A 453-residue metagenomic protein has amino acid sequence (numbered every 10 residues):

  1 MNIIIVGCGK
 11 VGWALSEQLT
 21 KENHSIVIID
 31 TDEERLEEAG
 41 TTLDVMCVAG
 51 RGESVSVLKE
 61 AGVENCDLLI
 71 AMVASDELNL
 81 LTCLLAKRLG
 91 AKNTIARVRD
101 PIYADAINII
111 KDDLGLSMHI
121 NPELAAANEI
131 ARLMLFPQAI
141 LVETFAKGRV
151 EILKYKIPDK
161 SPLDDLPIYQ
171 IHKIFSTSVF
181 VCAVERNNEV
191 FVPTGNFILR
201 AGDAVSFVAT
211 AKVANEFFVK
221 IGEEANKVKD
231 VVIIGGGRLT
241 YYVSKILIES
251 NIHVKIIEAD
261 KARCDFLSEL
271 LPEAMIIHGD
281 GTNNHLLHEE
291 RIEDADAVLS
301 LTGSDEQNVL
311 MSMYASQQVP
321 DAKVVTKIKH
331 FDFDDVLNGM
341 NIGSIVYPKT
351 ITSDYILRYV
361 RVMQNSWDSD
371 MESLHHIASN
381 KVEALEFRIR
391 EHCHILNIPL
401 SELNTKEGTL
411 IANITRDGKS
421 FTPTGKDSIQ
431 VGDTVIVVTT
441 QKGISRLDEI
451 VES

Functional and structural regions predicted by a protein language model:
M1-S453: Cytosolic regulatory regions of ion transport systems
